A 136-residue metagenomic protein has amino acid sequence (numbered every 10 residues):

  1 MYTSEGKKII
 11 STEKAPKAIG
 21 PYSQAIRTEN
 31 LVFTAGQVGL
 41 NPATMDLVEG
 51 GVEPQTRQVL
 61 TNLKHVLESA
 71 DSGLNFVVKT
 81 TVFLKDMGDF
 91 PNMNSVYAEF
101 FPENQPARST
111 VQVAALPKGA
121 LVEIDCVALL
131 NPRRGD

Functional and structural regions predicted by a protein language model:
Y2-D136: Short, polar/acidic, helix-capping and beta-turn segments at strand->helix junctions that line the mouths
